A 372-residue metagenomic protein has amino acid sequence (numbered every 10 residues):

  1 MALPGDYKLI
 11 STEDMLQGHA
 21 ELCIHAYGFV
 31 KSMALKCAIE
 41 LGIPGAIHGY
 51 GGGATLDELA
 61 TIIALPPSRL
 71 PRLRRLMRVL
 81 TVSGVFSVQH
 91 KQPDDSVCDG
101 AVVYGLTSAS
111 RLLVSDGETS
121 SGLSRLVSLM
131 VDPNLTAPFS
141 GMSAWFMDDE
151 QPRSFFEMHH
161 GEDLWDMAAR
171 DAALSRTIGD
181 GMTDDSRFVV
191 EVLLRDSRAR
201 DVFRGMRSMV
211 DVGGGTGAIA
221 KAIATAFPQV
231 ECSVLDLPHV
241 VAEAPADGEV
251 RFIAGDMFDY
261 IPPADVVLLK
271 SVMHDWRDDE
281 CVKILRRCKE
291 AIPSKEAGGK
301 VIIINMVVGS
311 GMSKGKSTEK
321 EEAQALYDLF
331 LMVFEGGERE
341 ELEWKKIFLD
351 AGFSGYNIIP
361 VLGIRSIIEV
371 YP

Functional and structural regions predicted by a protein language model:
A2, G117-K320, G355, V361 (+1 more regions): Conserved adenosyl
P4-S208: Conserved Class I S-adenosyl-L-methionine-dependent methyltransferase catalytic core
A26, I367-P372: C-terminal lobe and adjacent flexible extensions of AdoMet/dcAdoMet transferase-like proteins
L35-K36, I261, Y327: Residue-level marker of regulatory loop/turn positions in helix-turn-helix DNA-binding domains and in histidine
P44, H48, A60, M273 (+4 more regions): Amphipathic alpha-helical interaction motifs in eukaryotic regulatory proteins
I302-A351: C-terminal alpha-helical "lid/dimerization" subdomain adjacent to the S-adenosyl-L-methionine
E340, K346, D350-G352, N357-P360 (+1 more regions): C-terminal interaction modules of eukaryotic adaptor/scaffold proteins
